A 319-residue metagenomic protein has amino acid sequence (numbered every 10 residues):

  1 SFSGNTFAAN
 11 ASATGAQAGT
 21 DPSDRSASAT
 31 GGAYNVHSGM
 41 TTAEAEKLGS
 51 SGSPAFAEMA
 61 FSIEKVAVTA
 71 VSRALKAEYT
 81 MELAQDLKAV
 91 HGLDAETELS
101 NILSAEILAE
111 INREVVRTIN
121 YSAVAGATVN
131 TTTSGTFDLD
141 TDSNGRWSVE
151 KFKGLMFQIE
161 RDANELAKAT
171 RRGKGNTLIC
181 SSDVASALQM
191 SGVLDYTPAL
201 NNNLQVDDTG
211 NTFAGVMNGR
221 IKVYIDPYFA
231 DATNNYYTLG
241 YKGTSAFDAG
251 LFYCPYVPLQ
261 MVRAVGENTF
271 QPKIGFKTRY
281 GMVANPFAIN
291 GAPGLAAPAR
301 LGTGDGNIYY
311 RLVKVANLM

Functional and structural regions predicted by a protein language model:
S1-A70: Assembly/oligomerization interface modules of large self-assembling protein complexes
F2, A13, Q17, A29-T30 (+10 more regions): Intrinsically disordered, low-complexity segments enriched in small/polar residues
A9-A16, P22, A27-T30, T42 (+2 more regions): Surface-exposed intrinsically disordered loops and tails
P22, A43-E46, E58-E82, D86-N101 (+5 more regions): Sequence/fold signature of self-assembling virion shell proteins
V36-G39, D138-D140, T233-Y236: A broad, low-specificity signal for short, low-complexity segments enriched in glycine/proline and polar/charged
M81, D94, E98-R161: Alpha-helical scaffold segments that mediate packing/assembly in large oligomeric complexes
A169: Catalytic cofactor-binding cores of redox enzymes
